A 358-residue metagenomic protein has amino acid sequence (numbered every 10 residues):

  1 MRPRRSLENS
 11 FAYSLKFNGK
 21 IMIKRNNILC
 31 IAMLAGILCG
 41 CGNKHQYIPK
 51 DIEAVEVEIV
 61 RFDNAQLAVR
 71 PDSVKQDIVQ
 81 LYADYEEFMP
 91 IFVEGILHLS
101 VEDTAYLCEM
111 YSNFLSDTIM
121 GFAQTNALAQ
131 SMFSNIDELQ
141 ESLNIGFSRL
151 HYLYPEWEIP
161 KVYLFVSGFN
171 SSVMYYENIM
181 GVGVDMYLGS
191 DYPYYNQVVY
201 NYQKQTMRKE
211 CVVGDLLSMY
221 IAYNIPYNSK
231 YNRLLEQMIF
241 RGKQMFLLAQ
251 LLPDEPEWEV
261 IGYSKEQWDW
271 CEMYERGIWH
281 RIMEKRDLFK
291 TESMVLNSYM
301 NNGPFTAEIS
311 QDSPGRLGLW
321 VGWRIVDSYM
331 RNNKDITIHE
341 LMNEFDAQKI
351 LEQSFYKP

Functional and structural regions predicted by a protein language model:
R5, L15-L29: Bacterial N-terminal signal peptides that target proteins for export
I37-G40: C-terminal motif of bacterial Sec signal peptides marking the signal peptidase cleavage site
G42-C108: N-terminal mature-domain "stem" immediately C-terminal to a signal peptide or N-terminal signal-anchor/transmembrane
E56-I59, N144-F147, Q244-L248, W279 (+2 more regions): Extracytoplasmic/secreted envelope proteins and their assembly/folding machinery, especially bacterial periplasmic
E109-W268: Acidic/His-rich structured neighborhood in mature extracellular/periplasmic domains
M245-T306: Acidic/His/Gly-enriched intrinsically disordered linker/tail segments that often contain short helix/coil "MoRF-like"
K290-P358: C-terminal soluble interaction/assembly domains
